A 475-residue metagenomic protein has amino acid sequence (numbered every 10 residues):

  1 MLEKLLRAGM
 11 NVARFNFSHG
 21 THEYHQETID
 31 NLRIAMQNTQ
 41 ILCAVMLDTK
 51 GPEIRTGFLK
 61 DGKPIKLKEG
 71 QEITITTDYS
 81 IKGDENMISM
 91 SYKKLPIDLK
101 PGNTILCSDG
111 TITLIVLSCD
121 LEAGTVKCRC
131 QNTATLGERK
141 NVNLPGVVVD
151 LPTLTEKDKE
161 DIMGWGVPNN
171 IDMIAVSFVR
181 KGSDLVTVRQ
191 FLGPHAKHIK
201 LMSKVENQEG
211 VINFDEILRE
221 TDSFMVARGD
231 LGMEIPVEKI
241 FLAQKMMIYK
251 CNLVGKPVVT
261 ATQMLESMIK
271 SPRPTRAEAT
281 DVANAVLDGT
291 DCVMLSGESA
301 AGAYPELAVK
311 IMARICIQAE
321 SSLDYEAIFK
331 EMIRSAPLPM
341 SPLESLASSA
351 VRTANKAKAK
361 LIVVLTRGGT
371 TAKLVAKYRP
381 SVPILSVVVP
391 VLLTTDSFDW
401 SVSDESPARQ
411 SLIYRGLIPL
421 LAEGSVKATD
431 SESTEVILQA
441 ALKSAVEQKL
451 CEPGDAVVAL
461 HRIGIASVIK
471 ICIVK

Functional and structural regions predicted by a protein language model:
M1-K475: Non-catalytic helical/linker scaffolds that mediate oligomerization, partner binding, and domain coupling around large
